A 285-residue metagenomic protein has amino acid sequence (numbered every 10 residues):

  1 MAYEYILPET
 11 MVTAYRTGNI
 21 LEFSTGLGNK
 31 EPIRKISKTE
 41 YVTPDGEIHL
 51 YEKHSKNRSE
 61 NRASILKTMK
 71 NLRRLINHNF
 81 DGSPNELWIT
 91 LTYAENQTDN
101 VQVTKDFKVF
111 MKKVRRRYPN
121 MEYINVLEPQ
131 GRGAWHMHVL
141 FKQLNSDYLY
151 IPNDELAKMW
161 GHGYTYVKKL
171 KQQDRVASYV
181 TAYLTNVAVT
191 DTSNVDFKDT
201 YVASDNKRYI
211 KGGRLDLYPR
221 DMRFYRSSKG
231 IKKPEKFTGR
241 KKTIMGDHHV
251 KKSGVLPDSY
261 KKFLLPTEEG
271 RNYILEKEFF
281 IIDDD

Functional and structural regions predicted by a protein language model:
M1-G133, L144-D285: Right-hand nucleic-acid polymerase module
M137-F141: Cys/His-coordinated zinc-finger cores
